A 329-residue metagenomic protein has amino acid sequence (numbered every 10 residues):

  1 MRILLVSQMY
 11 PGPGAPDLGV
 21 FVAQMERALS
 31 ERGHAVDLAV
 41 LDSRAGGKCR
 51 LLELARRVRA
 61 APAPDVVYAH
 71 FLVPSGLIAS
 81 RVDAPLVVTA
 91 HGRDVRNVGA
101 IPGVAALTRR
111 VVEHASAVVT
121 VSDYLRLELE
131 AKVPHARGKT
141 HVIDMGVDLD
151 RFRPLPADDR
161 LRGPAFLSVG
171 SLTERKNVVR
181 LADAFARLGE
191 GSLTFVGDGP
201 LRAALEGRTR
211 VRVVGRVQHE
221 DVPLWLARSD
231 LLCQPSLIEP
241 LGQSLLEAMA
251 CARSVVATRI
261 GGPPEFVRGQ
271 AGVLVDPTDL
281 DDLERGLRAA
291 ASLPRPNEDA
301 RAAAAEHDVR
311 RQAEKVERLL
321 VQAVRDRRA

Functional and structural regions predicted by a protein language model:
D17, P294-V321: A charged, aromatic-enriched C-terminal amphipathic alpha-helix characteristic of glycosyltransferases across folds
V112, R216-V217, L224-S229: Short alpha-helical donor nucleotide-sugar binding micro-motif in glycosyltransferases
Y124, G146: Carbohydrate-associated surface elements
D159-E190, T194: Conserved donor-binding/catalytic core segment of Leloir-type glycosyltransferases
A203-E220: Nucleotide-activated donor-binding/catalytic signature segment of Leloir-type glycosyltransferases, i.e., the conserved
L237: Aromatic "clamp/platform" in nucleotide-sugar-dependent glycosyltransferases that forms part of the donor/acceptor
S254-A257: Short hydrophobic beta-strand element within catalytic cores of glycosyltransferases and related nucleotide-activated
G269, V273-L280, A289-P294: Conserved acidic donor-binding segment of nucleotide-sugar-dependent glycosyltransferases
